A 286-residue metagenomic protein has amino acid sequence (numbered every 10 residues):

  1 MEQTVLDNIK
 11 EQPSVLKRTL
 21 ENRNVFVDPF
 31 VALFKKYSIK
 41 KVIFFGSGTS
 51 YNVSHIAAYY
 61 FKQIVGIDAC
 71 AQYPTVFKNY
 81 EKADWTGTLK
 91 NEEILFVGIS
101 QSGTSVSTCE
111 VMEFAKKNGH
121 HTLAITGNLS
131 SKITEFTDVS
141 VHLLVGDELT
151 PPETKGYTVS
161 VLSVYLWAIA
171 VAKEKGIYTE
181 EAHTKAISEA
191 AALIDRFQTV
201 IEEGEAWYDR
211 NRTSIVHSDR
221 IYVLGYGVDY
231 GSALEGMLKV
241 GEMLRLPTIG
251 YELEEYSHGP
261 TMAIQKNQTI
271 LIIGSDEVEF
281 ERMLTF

Functional and structural regions predicted by a protein language model:
Q3, D7-K40, V139-V141, D147-T269 (+1 more regions): Active-site phosphate/pyrophosphate-binding segments
K35-A192, Y226, N267-F286: Glycine-rich phosphate-binding loops that contact phosphosugars or nucleotide phosphates
